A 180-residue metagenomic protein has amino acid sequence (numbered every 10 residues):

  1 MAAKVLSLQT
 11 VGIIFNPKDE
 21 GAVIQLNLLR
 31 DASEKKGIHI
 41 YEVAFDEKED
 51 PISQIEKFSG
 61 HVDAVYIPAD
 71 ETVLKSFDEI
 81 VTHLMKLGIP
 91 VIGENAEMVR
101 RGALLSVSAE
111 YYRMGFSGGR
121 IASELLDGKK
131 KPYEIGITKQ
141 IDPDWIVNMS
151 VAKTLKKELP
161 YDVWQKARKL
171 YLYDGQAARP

Functional and structural regions predicted by a protein language model:
M1-P180: Short hydrophobic alpha-helices and adjacent helix-cap/hinge residues
